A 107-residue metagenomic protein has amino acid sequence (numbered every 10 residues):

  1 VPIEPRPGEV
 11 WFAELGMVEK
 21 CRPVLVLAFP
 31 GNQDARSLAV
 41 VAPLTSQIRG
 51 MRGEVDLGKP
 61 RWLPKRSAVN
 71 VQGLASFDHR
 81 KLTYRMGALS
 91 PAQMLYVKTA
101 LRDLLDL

Functional and structural regions predicted by a protein language model:
V1-L107: Conserved functional hotspots at enzyme active or ligand-binding sites that engage polyanionic ligands
